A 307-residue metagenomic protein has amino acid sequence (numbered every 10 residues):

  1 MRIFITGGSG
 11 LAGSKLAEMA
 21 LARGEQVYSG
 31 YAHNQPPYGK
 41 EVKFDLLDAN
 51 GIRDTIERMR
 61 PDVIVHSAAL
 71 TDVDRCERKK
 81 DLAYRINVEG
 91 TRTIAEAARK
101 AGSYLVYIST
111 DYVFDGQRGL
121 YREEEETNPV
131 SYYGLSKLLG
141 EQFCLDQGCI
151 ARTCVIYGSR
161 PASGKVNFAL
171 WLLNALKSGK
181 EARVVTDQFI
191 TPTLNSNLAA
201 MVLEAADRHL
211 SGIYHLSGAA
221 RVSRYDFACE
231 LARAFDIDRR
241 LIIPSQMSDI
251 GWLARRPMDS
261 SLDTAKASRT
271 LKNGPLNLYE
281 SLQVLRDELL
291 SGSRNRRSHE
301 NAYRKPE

Functional and structural regions predicted by a protein language model:
I3-A22: N-terminal Rossmann NAD(P)H-binding glycine-rich loop of SDR-like oxidoreductase domains
T6, V184-F189, Y214-V222, E230 (+1 more regions): Glycine-rich Rossmann NAD(P)(H)-binding loop
L46-I86: NAD(P)H-binding glycine-rich loop region in Rossmannoid oxidoreductase-like domains and their noncatalytic homologs
L70-R78, I108-S131: Active-site "gating" loop of Rossmann-like NAD(P)-dependent oxidoreductase/epimerase domains
R78-V106: NAD(P)-cofactor binding segment of oxidoreductase domains
Q142-I190, S196-N197: NAD(P)-dependent short-chain dehydrogenase/reductase
M201, R208-L253, S293-K305: Mid/C-terminal beta-alpha module of Rossmann-like enzyme folds, strongest in SDR-family dehydrogenases/epimerases
M258-E307: C-terminal amphipathic/interface module of NAD(P)-dependent oxidoreductases and related NAD-binding regulators
